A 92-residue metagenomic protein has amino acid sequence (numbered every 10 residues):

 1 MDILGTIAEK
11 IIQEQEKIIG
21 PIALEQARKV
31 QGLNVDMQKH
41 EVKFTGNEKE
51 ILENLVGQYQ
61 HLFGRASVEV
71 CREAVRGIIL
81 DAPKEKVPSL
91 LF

Functional and structural regions predicted by a protein language model:
M1-F92: Long, compositionally biased intrinsically disordered regulatory segments in eukaryotic proteins
